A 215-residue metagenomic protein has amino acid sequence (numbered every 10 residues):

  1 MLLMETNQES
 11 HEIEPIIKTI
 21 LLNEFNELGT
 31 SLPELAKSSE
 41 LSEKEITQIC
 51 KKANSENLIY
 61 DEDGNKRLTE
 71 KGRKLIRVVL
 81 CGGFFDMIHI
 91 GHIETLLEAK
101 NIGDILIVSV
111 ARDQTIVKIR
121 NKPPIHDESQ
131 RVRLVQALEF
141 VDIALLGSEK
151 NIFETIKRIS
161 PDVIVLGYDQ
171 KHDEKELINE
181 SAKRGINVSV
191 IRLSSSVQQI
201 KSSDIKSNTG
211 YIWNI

Functional and structural regions predicted by a protein language model:
L2-I215: Nucleotidyltransferase catalytic core that binds NTPs
